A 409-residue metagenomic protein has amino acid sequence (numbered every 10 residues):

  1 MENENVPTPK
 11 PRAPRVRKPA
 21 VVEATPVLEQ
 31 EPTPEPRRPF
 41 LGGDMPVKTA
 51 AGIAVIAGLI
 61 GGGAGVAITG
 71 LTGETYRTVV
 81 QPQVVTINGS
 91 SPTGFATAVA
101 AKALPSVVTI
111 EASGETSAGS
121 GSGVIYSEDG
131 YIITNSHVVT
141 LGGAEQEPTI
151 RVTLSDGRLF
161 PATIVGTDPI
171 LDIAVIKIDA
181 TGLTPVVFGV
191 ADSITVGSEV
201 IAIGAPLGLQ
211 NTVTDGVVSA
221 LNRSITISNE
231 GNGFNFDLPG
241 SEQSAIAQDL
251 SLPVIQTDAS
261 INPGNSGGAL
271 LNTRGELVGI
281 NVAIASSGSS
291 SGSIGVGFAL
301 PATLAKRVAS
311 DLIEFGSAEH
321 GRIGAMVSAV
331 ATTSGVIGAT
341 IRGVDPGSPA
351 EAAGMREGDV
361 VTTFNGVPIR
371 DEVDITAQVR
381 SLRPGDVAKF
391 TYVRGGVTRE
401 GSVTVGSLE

Functional and structural regions predicted by a protein language model:
M1-K48: Terminal targeting segments of Actinobacterial cell-envelope proteins
P32-T75: Hydrophobic single-pass membrane-targeting/anchoring helices
P46-G52, S90-A96, E111-D129, I133 (+5 more regions): A conserved glycine-rich beta-strand in the N-terminal activation segment of trypsin-fold
G62-S122, S136, I173, T195 (+2 more regions): N-terminal activation segment of mature serine protease catalytic domains
I68-Y76, P82-I87, I227-E230, I280-S328: Interdomain regulatory linker/hinge segments that flank or connect interaction modules in polarity/junction/synaptic
T69-T75, E128, I133-P169, T181: Catalytic-histidine neighborhood of serine endopeptidases, predominantly the chymotrypsin-like S1/PA family
G114-G119, V138-P148, L183, I203-V217 (+4 more regions): Active-site loop architecture of trypsin-fold serine endopeptidases
S251, I255-Q256, S260, R307 (+4 more regions): PDZ/PDZ-like groove recognition
